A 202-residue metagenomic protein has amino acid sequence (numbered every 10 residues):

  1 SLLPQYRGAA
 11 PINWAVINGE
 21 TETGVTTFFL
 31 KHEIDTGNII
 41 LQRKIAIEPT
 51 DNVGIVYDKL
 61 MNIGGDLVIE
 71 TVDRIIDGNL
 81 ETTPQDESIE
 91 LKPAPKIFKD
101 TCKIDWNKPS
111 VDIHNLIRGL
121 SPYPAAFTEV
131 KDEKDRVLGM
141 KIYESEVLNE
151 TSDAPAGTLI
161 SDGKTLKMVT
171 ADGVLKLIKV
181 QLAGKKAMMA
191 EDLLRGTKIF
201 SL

Functional and structural regions predicted by a protein language model:
S1-P93, D100: Donor/substrate-binding cores of folate-linked one-carbon enzymes
S88-L202: Internal anion-binding site segments
